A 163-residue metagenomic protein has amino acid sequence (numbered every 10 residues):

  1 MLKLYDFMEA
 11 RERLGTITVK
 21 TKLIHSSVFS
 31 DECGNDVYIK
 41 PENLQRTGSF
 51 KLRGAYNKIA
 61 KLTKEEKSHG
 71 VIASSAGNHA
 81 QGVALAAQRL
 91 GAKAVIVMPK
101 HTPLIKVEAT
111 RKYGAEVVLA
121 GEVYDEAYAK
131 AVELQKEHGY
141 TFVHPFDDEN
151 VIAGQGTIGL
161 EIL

Functional and structural regions predicted by a protein language model:
M1-L163: PLP-dependent amino-acid enzyme catalytic core
